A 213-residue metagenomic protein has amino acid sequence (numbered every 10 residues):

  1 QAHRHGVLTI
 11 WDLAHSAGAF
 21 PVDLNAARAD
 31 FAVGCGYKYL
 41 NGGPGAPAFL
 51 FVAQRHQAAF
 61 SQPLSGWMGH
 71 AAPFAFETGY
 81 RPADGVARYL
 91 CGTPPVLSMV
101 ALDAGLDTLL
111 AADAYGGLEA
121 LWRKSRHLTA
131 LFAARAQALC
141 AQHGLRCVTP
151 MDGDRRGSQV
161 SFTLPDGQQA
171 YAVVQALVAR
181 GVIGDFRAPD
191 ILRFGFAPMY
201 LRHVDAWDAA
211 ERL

Functional and structural regions predicted by a protein language model:
Q1-H5: Surface-exposed amphipathic alpha-helices with a cationic face
G6-N41: Conserved PLP phosphate-binding loop immediately N-terminal to the Schiff-base lysine helix in PLP-dependent enzymes
I10-D12, V33, S61, V148 (+1 more regions): Structural detector of well-ordered beta-strand residues that form the stable sheet scaffold of enzyme domains
Y37, A53-R55, P165, A197: Residue-level recognition of strand-loop junctions within catalytic nucleotide-signaling folds
N41-A46, F51-K124, A130: Active-site C-terminal subdomain of aminotransferase-like
G85-L90, L110-D166: Conserved small-domain helix->loop->beta segment predominantly found in fold-type I
G167-L213: PLP-dependent enzyme catalytic core of the Aspartate aminotransferase-like
